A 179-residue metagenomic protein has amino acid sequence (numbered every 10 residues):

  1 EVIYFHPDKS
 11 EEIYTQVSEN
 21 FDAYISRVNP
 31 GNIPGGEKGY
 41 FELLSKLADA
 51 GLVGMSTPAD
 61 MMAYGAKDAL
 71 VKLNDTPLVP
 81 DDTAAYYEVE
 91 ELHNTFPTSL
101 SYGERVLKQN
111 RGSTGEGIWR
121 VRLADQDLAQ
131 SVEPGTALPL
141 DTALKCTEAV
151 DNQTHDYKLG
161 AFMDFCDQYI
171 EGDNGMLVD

Functional and structural regions predicted by a protein language model:
E1-T98, S113: Conserved N-proximal alpha/beta basic substrate-recognition cap immediately N-terminal to, or forming the N-lobe
D22-Y24, R105, M176: Generic beta-sheet signal
N29, G103-E104: Short secondary-structure boundary micro-motifs
S101-G103, R111, G115-D179: Phosphate-binding site of ATP-dependent enzymes
